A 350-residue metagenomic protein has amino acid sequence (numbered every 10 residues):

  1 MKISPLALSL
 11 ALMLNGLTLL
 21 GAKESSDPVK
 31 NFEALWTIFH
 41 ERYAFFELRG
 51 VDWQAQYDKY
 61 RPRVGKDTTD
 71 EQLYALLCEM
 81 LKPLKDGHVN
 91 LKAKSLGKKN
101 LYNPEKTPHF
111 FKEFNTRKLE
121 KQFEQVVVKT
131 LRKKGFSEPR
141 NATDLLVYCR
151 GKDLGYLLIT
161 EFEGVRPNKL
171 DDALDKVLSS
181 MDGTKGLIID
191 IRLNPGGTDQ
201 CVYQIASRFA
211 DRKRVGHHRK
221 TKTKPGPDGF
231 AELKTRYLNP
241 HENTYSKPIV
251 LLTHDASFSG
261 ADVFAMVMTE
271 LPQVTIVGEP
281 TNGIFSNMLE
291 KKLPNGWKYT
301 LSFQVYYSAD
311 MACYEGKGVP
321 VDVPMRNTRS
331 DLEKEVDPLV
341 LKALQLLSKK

Functional and structural regions predicted by a protein language model:
M1-S25: Bacterial Sec-dependent N-terminal signal peptides
L6, R140-A142, F285: Residues that act as N-cap/strand-start positions at coil-to-secondary-structure junctions
L20-L187, I191-Y237, T275, L289-K292 (+2 more regions): Flexible, low-complexity junctional segments that flank or bridge functional domains
Q200-E335, L341, L347-S348: Conserved acidic, small-residue-rich alpha-beta core segments centered on
